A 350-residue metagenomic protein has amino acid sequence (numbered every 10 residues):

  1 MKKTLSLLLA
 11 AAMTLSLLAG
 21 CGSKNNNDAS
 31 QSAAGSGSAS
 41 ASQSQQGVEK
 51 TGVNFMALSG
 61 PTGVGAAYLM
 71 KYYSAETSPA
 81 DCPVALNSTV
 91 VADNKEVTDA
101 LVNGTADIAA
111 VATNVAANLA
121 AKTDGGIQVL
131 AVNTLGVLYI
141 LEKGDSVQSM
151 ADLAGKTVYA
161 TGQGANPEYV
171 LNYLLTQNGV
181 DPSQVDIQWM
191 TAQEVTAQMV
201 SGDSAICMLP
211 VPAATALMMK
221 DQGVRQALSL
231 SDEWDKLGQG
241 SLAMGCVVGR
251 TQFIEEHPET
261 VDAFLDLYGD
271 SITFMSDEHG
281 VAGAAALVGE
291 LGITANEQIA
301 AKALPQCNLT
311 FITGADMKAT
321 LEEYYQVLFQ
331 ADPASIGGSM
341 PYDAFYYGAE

Functional and structural regions predicted by a protein language model:
K2-K24: Sec-dependent N-terminal signal peptides of Gram-positive bacterial secreted proteins and lipoproteins
L18-A39: Bacterial lipoprotein signal-peptidase II cleavage site
Q43-V180, I187-W189, A205, V211 (+1 more regions): Short, glycine-/small- and polar/acidic-enriched structural segments that line small-molecule recognition paths
Y73-V84, G155, D232-G240, L309-M317: Short, solvent-exposed loop/beta-turn-alpha elements that line the ligand-binding surface or hinge of extracytoplasmic
T113-V115, T123, Q188, E194-L287: Pocket-lining segment of extracytoplasmic ligand-binding domains
V132-K143, R225-F253, A303-Q306, D343-E350: Periplasmic-binding protein-like
I254-A331: Secondary-structure end/capping motifs
E322-E350: Conserved C-terminal helix/tail region of periplasmic/extracytoplasmic solute-binding proteins
